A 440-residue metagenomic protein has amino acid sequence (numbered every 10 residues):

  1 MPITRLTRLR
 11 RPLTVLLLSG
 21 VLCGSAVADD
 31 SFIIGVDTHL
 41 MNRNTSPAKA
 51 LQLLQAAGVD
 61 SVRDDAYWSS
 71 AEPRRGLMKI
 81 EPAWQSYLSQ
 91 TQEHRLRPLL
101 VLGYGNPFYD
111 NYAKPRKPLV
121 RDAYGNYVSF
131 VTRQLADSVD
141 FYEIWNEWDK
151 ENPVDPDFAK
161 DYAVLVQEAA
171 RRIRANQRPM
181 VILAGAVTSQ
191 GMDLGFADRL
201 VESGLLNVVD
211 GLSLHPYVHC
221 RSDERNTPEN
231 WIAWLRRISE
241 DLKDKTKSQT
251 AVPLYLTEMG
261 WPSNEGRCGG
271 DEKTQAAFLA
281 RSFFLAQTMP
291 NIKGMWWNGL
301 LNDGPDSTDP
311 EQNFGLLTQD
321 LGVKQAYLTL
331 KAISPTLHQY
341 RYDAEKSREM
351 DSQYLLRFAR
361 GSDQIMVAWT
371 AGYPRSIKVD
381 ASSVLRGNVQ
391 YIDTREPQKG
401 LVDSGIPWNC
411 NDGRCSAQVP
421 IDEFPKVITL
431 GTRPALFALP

Functional and structural regions predicted by a protein language model:
P12-C23: Bacterial N-terminal signal peptides
G24-A28: Sec/Tat signal peptide C-region and signal peptidase I cleavage site
D29-D60, D65: Boundary/entry segment of secreted carbohydrate-active catalytic domains
A57-C220: Substrate-binding cleft and catalytic face of glycoside hydrolase catalytic domains, especially the flexible beta-alpha
A159-S282, M289-N291: Noncatalytic carbohydrate-binding groove/subsite architecture in carbohydrate-active enzymes
W261-L330, A344-M350: Aromatic/acidic polysaccharide-binding cleft in carbohydrate-active enzymes
R348-L385, V389, T394: Carbohydrate-binding surface patches
S404-P440: C-terminal beta-strand-rich structural cap/linker in extracellular carbohydrate-active enzymes
